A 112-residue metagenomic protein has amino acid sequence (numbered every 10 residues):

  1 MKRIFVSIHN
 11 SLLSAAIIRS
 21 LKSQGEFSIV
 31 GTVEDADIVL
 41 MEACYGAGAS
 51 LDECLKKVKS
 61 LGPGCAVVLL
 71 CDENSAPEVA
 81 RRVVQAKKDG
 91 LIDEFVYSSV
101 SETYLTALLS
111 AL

Functional and structural regions predicted by a protein language model:
M1-I4: Extreme N-terminal starter segment of soluble prokaryotic enzymes
V6-I29: Two-component/phosphorelay signaling modules centered on CheY-like receiver
V6-I8, L69-E73: Short beta-strand/turn micro-motifs composed of small residues that flank or help shape donor/cofactor-binding pockets
L12, G46, T103: Short alpha-helical
K22, V58-S60, K87: N-terminal cationic-hydrophobic initiation segments that often serve targeting/anchoring roles
A36-G64, C71-R82: Conserved phosphotransfer microenvironments
C65-V68, E94: Proline-centered loop/turn at the N-terminus of a beta-strand
D72-L112: Output/docking surface of receiver
